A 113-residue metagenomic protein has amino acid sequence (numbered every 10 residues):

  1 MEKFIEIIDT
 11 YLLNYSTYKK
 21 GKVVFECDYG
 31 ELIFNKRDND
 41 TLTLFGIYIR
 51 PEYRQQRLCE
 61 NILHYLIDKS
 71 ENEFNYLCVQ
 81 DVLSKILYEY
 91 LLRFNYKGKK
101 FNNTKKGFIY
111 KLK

Functional and structural regions predicted by a protein language model:
M1-K22: Short amphipathic alpha-helix that is part of the acyltransferase structural core
V24-G30, F34, Q80-Y90, I109-L112: Extended, composition-driven regions rather than compact fold-specific motifs
K36-D38: Short, low-complexity Ser/Thr-rich regulatory SLiMs
D40-P51: Conserved acetyl-CoA binding element of GNAT-fold acetyltransferases
I49, Q55-D68: Conserved acetyl-CoA-binding loop-helix of GNAT-fold acetyltransferases
K69-L83: Conserved GNAT acetyl-CoA-binding A-motif
Q80, N95-K111: Conserved catalytic-core motifs of GNAT/GCN5-like acyltransferases
